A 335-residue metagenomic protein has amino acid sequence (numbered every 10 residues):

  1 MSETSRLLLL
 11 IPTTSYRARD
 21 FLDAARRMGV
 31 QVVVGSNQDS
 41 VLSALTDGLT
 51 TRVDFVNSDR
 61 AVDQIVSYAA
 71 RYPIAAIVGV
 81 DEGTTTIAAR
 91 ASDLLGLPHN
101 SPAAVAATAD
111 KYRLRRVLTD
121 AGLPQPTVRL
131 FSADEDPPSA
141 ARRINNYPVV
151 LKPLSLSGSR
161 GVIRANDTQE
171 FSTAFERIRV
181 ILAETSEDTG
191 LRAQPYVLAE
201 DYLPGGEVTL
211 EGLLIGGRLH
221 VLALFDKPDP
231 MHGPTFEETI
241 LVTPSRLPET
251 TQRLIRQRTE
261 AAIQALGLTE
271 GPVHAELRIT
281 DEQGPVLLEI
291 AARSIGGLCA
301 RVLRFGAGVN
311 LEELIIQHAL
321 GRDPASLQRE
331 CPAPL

Functional and structural regions predicted by a protein language model:
M1-A104, E135, A325: ATP-binding N-terminal substructure of ATP-dependent carboxylate-amine bond-forming enzymes
S2, R253-A275, D281, A291-L335: Active-site "cap" helix and flanking loop/linker of ATP-utilizing ligase/carboxylase catalytic domains
D93-G161, E184-S186: A conserved helix-loop-beta module that forms one wall/lid of the active-site cleft in ATP-utilizing catalytic domains
P124-T127, P148-L151, N166-G205, T235-L241 (+1 more regions): Conserved ATP-binding module of the ATP-grasp superfamily
F131, V162-D167, L213-I215, T280: Short beta-strand-to-turn element immediately C-terminal to the catalytic PLP-Schiff-base lysine in fold type I
F175-P230, L247-T250, L254-E260, H274 (+2 more regions): Phosphate-binding site of ATP-dependent enzymes
P230-E238, G297-R304: A short, polar/charged loop-to-alpha-helix boundary motif
